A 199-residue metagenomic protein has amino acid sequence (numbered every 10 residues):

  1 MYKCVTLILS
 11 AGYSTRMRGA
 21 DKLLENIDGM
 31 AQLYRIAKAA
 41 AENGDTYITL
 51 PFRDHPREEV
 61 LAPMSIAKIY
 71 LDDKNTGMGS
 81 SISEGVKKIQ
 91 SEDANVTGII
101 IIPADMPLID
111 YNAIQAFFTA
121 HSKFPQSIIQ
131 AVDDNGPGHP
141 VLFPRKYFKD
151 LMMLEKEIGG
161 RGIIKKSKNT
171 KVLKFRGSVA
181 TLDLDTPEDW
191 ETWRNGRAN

Functional and structural regions predicted by a protein language model:
M1-R18: N-terminal nucleotide-binding beta1-loop-alpha1 segment
Y2, T6, M153-N199: Conserved alpha/beta core of the MobA/IspD/sugar-nucleotide pyrophosphorylase nucleotidyltransferase superfamily
S10, L50-F52, P103, Q130: Short beta-strand/turn micro-motifs composed of small residues that flank or help shape donor/cofactor-binding pockets
L23-A37: Short catalytic helix/loop segments, enriched in acidic residues and glycine and frequently bearing histidine
D28, I69-K74, L173-G177: Short beta->alpha connector loops at strand-helix junctions that form conserved, small/polar/Pro-enriched
L33-G98: Conserved N-terminal catalytic core of the sugar/cofactor nucleotidyltransferase
G77-R145: Conserved beta-loop-beta/alpha segment of the NTase-like Rossmann-fold superfamily that binds/positions NTPs
